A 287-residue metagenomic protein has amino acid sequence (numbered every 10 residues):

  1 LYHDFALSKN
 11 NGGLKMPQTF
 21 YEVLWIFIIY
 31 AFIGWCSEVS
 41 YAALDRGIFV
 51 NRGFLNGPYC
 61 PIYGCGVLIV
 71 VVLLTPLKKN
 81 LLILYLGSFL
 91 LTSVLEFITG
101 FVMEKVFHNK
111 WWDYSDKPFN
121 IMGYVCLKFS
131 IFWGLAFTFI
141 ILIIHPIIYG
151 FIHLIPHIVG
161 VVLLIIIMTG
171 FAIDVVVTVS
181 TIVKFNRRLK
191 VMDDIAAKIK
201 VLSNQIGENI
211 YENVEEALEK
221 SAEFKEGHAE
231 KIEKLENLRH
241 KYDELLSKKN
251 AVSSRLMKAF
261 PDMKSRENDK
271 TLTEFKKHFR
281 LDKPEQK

Functional and structural regions predicted by a protein language model:
L1-K15: Short, Lys/Arg-enriched N-terminal segments with co-localized hydrophobic residues within the first ~10-30 amino acids
G12-K287: Aromatic-rich, lipid-facing transmembrane alpha helices and their immediate juxtamembrane interface loops in integral
